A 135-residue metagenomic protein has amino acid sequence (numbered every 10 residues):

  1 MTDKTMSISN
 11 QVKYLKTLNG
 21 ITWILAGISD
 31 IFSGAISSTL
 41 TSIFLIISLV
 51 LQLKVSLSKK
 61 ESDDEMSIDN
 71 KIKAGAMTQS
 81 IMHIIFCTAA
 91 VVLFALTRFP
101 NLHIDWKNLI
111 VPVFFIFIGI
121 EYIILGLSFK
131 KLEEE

Functional and structural regions predicted by a protein language model:
T2-I36: Long, highly hydrophobic alpha-helical transmembrane signal-anchor segments
K4, V111-E135: Alpha-helical transmembrane segments and their immediate juxtamembrane interface regions
K16-A26, I84, I116-Y122: Alpha-helical transmembrane segments
G34-F44: Short, aromatic-rich membrane-interface segments at the entry and exit of alpha-helical transmembrane domains
I46-S62, S128: Membrane-water interface of transmembrane alpha-helices
S56-A74: Membrane-helix interface/capping segments
M82-A95: Hydrophobic alpha-helical transmembrane segments in multi-pass integral membrane proteins
A95-D105: Membrane-interface helix termini and inter-helical loops of multi-pass transporters
